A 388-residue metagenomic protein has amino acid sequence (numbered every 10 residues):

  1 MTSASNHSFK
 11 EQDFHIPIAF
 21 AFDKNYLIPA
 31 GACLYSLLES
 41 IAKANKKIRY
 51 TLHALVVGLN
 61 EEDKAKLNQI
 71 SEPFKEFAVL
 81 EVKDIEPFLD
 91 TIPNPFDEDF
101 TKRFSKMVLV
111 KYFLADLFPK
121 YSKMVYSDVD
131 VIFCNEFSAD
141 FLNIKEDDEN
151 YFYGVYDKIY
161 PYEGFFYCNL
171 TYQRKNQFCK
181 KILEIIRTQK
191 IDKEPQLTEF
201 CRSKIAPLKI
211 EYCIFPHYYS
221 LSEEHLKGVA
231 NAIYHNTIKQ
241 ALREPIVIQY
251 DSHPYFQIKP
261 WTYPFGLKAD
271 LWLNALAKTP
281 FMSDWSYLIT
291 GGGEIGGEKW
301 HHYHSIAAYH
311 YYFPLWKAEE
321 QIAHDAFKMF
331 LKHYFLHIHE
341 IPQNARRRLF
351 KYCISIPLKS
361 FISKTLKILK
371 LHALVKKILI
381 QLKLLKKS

Functional and structural regions predicted by a protein language model:
M1-I16, F22, C33, Q177-L371 (+1 more regions): A glycosyltransferase accessory/donor-loop signature
E11-D13, A44-R49, E76-A78: Short helix-terminating capping/connector loops at secondary-structure junctions
L27-N45: Histidine-anchored nucleotide/phosphate-binding helix
Y50-G58: Short internal beta-strands
E62-E76: Short, aromatic/basic amphipathic alpha-helical patches
E72-D116: Active-site-proximal specificity loops/subdomain of glycosyltransferases
R103-Y160, F166-C168: GT-A fold catalytic core of metal-dependent nucleotide-sugar glycosyltransferases, centered on the diacidic
Y167-N169, R174, Q249: Short, well-ordered beta-strand micro-motif
